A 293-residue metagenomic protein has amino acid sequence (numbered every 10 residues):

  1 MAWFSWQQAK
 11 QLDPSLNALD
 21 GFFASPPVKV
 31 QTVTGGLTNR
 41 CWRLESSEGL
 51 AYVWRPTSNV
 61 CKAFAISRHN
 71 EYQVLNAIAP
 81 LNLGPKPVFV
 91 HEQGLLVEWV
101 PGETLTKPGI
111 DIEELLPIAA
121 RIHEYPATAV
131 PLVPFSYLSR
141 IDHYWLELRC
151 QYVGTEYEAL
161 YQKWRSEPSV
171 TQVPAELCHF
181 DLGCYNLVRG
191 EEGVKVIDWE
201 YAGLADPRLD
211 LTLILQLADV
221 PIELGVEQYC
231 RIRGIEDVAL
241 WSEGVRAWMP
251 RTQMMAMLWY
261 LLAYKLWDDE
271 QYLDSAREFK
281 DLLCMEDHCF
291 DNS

Functional and structural regions predicted by a protein language model:
W3-F4, T155, L258-S293: ATP/Mg2+ or Mg2+-diphosphate-binding catalytic cores that bind nucleotide phosphates or diphosphates via glycine-rich
Q8-P26, A127-F180, G190, D237 (+1 more regions): An alpha-helical support segment within catalytic cores of ATP-dependent transferases
T32-F135, T155: ATP-binding pocket architecture of kinase catalytic cores
T34-S46, L50-W54, R165-L209: Active-site acidic catalytic loop and adjacent metal/ATP-binding pocket of ATP-dependent phosphoryl transfer enzymes
E71, K195, T212-I214, D274: Glycine-rich, phosphate-binding/catalytic loops in enzymes
N82, I122-A129, P168, R233 (+2 more regions): A general structural signal marking secondary-structure boundaries and capping sites
R208-D237, P250-W267, K280-L282: Active-site activation/catalytic loop segments of kinase-like enzymes and analogous catalytic loops in related
E243, A247-P250: Start-of-helix signal in alpha-solenoid helical-repeat scaffolds, especially tetratricopeptide repeats
